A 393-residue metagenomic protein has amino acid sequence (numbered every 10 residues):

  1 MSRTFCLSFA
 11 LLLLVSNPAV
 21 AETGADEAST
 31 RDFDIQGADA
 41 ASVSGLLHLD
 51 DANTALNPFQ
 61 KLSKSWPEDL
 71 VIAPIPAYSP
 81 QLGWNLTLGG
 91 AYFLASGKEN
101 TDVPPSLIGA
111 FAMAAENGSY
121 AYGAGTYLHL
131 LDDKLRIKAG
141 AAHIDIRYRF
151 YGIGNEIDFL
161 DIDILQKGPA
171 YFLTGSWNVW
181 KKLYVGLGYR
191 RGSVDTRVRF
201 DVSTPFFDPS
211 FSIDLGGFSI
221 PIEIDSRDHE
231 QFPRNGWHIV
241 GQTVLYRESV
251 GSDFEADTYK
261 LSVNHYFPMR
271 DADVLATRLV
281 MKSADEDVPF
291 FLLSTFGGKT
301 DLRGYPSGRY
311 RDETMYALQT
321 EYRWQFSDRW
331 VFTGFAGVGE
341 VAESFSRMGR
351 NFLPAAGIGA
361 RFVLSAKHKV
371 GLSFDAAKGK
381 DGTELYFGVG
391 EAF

Functional and structural regions predicted by a protein language model:
M1-D50: Cleavable N-terminal export/targeting peptides
D51, F218-E223, R227-F326, F332-F335 (+1 more regions): C-terminal outer-membrane beta-barrel translocator/porin domains of Gram-negative envelope proteins and their
F59-D69, S96-P105, L131-R136, K182 (+5 more regions): Short loop/turn motifs that connect adjacent beta-strands in outer-membrane beta-barrel proteins
K61-I72, Y78-D214, G371, A377-F393: Gram-negative/organellar outer-membrane beta-barrel architecture
L70-I72, S106-A110, L135-A139, L183-L187 (+9 more regions): Transmembrane beta-strands of outer-membrane beta-barrel proteins
P76-T87, A112-A121, D132, S212-I213 (+7 more regions): Solvent-exposed loop/turn segments connecting transmembrane beta-strands in outer-membrane beta-barrel proteins
S219-I222, G357-K367, G382-F393: Outer-membrane beta-barrel "beta-signal"
S327, V338-E343, S365-K367, G379-D381: Short Gly/Pro-enriched loop/turn and capping motifs at secondary-structure junctions
